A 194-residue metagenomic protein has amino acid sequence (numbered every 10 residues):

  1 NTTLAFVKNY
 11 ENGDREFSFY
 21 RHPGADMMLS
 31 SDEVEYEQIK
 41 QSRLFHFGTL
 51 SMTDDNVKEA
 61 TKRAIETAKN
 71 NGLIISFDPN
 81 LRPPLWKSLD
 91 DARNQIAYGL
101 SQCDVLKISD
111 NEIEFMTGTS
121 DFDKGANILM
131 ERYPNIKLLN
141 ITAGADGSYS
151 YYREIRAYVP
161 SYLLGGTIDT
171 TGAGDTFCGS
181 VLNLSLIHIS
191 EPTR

Functional and structural regions predicted by a protein language model:
N1, P23, L81-P83, E112 (+2 more regions): Glycine-rich beta-alpha junction loops
N1-T49: Conserved N-terminal subdomain of the carbohydrate kinase-like
E35, I96, T167: Acidic, amphipathic alpha-helical patches
E37-Q38, G99, R132: Structural alpha-helical scaffold elements that stabilize or flank donor/cofactor-binding regions in carbohydrate
M52-I128, D146-G147: Conserved beta-alpha-beta core of the PfkB/ribokinase-like small-molecule kinase fold
E66, T119-S190, R194: Conserved phosphate-binding/catalytic region of the ribokinase-like
